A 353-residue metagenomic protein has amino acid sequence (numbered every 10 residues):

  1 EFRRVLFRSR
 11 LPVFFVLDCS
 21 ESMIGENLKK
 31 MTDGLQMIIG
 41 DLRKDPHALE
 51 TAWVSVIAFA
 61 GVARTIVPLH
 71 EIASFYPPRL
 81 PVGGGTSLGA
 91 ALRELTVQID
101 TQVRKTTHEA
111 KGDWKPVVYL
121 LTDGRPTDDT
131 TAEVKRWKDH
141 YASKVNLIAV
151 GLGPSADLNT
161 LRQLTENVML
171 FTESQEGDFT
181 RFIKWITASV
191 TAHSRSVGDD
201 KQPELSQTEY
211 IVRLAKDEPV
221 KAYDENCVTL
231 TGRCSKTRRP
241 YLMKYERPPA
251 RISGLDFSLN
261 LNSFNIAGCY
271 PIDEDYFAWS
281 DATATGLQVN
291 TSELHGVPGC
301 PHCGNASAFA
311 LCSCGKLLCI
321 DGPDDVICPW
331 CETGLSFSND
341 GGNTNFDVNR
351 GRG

Functional and structural regions predicted by a protein language model:
E1-L6: Short, small-residue-biased leader/transition segments that mark boundaries at the very start of proteins
F7-V67, L95, V117-L121: Von Willebrand factor
R64-I66, S74-W114, D128-D129, A149-N159 (+1 more regions): Von Willebrand factor
T106, G124-L164, F171-E173: VWA/integrin I-like adhesion module and closely mimicked acidic/polar interface patches used
P154-Y210: Von Willebrand factor A/integrin I-like adhesion domains
P219-T229, L287-A308, L317-P323: Short, flexible, mixed-charge glycine/proline-rich loop motifs that serve as phosphate/nucleic-acid-contacting
C234-T237, C300-C303, L311-C314, C328-C331: Short cysteine-rich clusters marking metal-coordination/redox-active sites
N260-T285, S292, T333-N349: Short metal-binding segments enriched for Cys and/or His
